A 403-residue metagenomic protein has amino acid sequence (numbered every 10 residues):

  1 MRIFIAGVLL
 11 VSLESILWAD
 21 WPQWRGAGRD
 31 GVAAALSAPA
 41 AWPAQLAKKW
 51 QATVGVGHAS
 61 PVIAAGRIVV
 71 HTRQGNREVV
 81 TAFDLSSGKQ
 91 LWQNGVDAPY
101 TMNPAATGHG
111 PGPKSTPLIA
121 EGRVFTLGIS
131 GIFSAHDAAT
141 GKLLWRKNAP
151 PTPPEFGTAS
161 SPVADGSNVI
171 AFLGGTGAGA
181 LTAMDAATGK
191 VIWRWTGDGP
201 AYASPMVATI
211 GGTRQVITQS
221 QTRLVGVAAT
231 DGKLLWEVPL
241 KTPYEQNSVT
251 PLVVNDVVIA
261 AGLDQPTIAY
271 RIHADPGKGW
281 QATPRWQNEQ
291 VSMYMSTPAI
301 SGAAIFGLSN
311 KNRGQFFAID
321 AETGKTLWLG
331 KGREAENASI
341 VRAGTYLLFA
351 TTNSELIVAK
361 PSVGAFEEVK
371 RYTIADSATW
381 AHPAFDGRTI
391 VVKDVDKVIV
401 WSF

Functional and structural regions predicted by a protein language model:
M1-F4, F403: Positively charged n-region of N-terminal signal peptides that target proteins for export
I5-I16: Bacterial N-terminal signal peptides
W18-F403: Noncatalytic, solvent-exposed loop/strand surfaces of beta-propeller-type extracellular/periplasmic domains
